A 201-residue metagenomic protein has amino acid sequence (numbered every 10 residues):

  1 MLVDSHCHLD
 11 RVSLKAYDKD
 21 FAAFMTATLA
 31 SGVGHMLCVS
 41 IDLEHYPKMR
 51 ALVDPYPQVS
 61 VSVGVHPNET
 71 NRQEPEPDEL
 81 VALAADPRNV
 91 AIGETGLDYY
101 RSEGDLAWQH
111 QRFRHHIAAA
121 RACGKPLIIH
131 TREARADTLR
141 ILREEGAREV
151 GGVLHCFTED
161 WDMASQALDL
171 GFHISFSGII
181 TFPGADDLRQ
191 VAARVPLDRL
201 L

Functional and structural regions predicted by a protein language model:
M1-L201: Mid-domain alpha/beta scaffold segments of enzyme catalytic cores
